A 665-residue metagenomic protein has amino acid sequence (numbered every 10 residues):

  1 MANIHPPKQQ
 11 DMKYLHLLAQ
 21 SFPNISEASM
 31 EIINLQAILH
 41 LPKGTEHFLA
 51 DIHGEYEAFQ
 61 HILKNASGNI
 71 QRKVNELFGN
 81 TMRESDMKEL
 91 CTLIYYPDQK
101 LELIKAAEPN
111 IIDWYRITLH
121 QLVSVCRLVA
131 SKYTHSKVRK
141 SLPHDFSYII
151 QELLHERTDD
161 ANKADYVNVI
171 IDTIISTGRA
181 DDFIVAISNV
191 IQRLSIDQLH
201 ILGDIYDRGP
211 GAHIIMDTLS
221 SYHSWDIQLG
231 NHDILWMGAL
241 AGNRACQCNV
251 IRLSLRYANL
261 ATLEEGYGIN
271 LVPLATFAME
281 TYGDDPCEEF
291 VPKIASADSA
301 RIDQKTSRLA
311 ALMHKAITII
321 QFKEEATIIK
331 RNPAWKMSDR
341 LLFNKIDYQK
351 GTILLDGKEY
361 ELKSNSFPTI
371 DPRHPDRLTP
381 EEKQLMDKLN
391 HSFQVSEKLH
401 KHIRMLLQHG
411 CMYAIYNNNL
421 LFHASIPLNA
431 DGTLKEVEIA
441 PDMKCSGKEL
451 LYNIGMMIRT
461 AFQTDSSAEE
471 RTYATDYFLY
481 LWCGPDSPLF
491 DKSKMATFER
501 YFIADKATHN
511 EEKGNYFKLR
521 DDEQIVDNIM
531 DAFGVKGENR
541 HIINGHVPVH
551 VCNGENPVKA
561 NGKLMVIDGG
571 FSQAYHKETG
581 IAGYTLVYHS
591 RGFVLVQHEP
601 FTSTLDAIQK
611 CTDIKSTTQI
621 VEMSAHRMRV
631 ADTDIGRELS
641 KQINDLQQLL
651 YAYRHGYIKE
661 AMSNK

Functional and structural regions predicted by a protein language model:
M1-K665: Feature recognizes metal-dependent phosphohydrolase scaffolds
